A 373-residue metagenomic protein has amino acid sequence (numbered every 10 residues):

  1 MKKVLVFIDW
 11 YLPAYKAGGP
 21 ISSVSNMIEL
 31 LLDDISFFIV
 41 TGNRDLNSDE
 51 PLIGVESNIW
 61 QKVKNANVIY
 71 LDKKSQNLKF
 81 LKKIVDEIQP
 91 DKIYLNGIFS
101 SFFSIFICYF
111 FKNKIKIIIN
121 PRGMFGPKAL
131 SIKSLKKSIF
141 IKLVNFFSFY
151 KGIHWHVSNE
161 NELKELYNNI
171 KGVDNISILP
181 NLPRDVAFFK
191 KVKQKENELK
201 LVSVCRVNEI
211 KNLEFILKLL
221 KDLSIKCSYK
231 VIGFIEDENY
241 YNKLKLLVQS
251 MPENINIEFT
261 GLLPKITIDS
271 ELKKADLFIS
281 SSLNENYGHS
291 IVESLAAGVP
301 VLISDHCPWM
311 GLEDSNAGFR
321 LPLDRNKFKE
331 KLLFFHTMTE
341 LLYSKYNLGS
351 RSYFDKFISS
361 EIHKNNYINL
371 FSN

Functional and structural regions predicted by a protein language model:
M1-I53: N-terminal subdomain of nucleotide-sugar transferases
L5-F7, H156, P183, K193-K211 (+2 more regions): Conserved donor-binding/catalytic core segment of Leloir-type glycosyltransferases
T41-L46, V204, S228-K245, G261-L262: Glycosyltransferase donor-sugar binding loop
N67-V68, Y241-I266: Nucleotide-activated donor-binding/catalytic signature segment of Leloir-type glycosyltransferases, i.e., the conserved
K137-W155: Membrane-proximal helix-turn-helix segments that form the acceptor-binding/catalytic region of lipid-linked
L283: Aromatic "clamp/platform" in nucleotide-sugar-dependent glycosyltransferases that forms part of the donor/acceptor
P300-S304: Short hydrophobic beta-strand element within catalytic cores of glycosyltransferases and related nucleotide-activated
E340-S372: A charged, aromatic-enriched C-terminal amphipathic alpha-helix characteristic of glycosyltransferases across folds
